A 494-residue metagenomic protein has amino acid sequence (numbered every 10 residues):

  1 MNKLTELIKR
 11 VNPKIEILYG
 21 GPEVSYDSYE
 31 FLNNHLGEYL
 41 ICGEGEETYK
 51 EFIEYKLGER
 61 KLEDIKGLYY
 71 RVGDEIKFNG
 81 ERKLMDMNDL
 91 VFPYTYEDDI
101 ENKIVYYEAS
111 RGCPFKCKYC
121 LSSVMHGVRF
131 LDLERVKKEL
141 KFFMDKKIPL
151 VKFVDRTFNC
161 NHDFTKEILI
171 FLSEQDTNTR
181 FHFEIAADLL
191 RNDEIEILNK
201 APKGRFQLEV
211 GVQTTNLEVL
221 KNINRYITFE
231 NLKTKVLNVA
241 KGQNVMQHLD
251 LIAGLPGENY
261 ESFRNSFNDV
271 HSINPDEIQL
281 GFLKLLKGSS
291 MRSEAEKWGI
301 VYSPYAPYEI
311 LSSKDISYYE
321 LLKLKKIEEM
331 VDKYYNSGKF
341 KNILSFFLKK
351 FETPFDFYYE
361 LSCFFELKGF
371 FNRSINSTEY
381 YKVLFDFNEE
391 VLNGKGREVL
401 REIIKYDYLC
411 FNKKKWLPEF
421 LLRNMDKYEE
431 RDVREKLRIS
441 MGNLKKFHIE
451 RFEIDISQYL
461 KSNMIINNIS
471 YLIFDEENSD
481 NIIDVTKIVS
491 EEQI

Functional and structural regions predicted by a protein language model:
M1-E81: Glycine-rich beta-alpha loop elements in corrinoid/cobalamin-binding modules across cobalamin-dependent enzymes
M1-L4, G45, D132, F164-I168 (+3 more regions): Residues at alpha-helix caps and immediate loop-helix transition turns in enzyme cores, especially N- and C-cap
I8, F31-L32, F143, L198 (+2 more regions): Generic structural signal for hydrophobic
E16-L18, K137, M144-V154, R180-E184 (+3 more regions): Conserved C-terminal portion of the radical SAM core fold that forms the substrate/S-adenosylmethionine-binding
E23-S25, G45-T48, K83-D86, P114 (+5 more regions): Short, solvent-exposed loop/turn segments at secondary-structure junctions
I65, Y69-A109, D480-S490: N-terminal [4Fe-4S]-dependent radical SAM core
N88-V245: Radical SAM [4Fe-4S] cluster-binding motif and immediate context
E329-I494: Radical SAM enzyme core and accessory elements
